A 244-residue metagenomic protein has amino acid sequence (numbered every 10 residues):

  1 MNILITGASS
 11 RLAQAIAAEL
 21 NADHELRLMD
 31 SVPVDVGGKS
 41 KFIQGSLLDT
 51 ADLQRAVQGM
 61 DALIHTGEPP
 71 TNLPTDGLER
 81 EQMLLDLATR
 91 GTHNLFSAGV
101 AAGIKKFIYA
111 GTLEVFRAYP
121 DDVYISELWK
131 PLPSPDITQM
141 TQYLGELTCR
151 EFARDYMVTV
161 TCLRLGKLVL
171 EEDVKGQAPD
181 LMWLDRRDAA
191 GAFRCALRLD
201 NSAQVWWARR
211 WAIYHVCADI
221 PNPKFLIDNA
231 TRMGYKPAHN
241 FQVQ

Functional and structural regions predicted by a protein language model:
I3-D23: N-terminal Rossmann NAD(P)H-binding glycine-rich loop of SDR-like oxidoreductase domains
D35, Q44-L87: NAD(P)H-binding glycine-rich loop region in Rossmannoid oxidoreductase-like domains and their noncatalytic homologs
N72, T112-S134: Active-site "gating" loop of Rossmann-like NAD(P)-dependent oxidoreductase/epimerase domains
G77-F107: NAD(P)-cofactor binding segment of oxidoreductase domains
V115, I137, D155-D180: Flexible, glycine-rich beta-alpha linker
Y119, P135-V160: Active-site Tyr-X1-5-Lys
L165-E172, W183-R210, D219: Alpha-helical substrate-binding/gating segment
R210-P237: Conserved C-terminal active-site "lid" loop/helix of NAD(P)H-dependent oxidoreductases that clamps the redox cofactor
